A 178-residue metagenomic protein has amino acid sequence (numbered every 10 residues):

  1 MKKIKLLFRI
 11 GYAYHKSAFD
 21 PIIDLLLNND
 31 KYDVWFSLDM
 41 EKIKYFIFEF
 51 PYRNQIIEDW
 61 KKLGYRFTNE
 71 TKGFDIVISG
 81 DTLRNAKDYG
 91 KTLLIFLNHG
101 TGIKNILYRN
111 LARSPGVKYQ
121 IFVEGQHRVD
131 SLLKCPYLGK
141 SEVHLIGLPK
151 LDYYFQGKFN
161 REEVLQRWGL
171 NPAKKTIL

Functional and structural regions predicted by a protein language model:
M1-I4, K158-L178: Nucleotide-sugar donor-binding and catalytic loop/hinge architecture of NDP-sugar-dependent glycosyltransferases
L7-K158, E163: Active-site and donor-binding regions of nucleotide-sugar-utilizing enzymes
